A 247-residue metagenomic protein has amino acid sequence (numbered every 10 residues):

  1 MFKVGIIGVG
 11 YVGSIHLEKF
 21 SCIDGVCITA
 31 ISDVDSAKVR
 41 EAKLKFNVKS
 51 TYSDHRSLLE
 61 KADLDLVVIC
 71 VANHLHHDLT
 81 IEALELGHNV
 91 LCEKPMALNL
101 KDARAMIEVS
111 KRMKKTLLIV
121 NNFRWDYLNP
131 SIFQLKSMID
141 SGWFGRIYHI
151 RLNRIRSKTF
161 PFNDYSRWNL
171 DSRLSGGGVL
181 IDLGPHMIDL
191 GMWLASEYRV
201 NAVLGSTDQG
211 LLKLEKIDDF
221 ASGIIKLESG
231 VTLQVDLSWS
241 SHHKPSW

Functional and structural regions predicted by a protein language model:
M1-F46: N-terminal Rossmann-like dinucleotide-binding module
H16, F46-V109: Beta-loop-alpha module in the N-terminal Rossmann-like domain of NAD(P)-dependent dehydrogenases, especially those
I69, C92, L117-I119, V235: Hydrophobic residues in well-ordered beta-strands that form the structural core
L75, P95-A97, L118-L128: Rossmann-like NAD(P)(H) cofactor-binding subdomain of soluble oxidoreductases
A105-R124, R146-Y148: Rossmann-fold dehydrogenase core element
F123-L214: Predominantly a Rossmann-like dinucleotide-binding segment in NAD(P)-dependent oxidoreductases
D189-W247: Contiguous beta-strand/loop segments that form the cofactor/metal-binding neighborhood of enzyme cores
